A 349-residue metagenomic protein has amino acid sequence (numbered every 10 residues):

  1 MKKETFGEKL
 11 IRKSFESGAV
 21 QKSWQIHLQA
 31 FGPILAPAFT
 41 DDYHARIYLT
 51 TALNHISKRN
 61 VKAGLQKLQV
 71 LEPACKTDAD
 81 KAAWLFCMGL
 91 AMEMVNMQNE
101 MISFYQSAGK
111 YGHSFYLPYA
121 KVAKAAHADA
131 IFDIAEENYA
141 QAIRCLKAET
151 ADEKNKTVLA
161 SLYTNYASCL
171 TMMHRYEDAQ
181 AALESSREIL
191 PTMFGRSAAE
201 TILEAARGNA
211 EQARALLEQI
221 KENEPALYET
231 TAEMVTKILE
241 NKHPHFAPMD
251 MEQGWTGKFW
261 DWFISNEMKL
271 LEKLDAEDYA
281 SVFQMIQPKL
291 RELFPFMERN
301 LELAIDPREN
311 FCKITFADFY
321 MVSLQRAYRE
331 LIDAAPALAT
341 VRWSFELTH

Functional and structural regions predicted by a protein language model:
P33-T40, V70-K81, A108-K110, R144-K156: Flexible helix-coil transition and linker loops at the boundaries of alpha-helical arrays
Y43-R46, T50, C87, K121 (+4 more regions): "A position-specific structural signal for the A-helix of alpha-solenoid helical repeats
R46, D80-A83, L117, K154 (+2 more regions): Start-of-helix register in tetratricopeptide repeats
K76-A79, H113, P191, P225: Short coil turns that delineate tetratricopeptide repeat
